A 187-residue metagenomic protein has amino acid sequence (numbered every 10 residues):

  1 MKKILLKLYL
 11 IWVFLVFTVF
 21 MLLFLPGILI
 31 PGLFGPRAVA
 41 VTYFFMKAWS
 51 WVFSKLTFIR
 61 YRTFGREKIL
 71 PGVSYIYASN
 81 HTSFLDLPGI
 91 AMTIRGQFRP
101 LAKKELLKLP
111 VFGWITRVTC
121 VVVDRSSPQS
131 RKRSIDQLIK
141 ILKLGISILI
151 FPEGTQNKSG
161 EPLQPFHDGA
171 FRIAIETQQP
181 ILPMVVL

Functional and structural regions predicted by a protein language model:
K2-R62, W114-V118: A transmembrane-helix-recognition feature enriched in membrane-embedded lipid enzymes and envelope glyco-/phospholipid
L56, R60-L187: Soluble catalytic domains of membrane acyltransferases
